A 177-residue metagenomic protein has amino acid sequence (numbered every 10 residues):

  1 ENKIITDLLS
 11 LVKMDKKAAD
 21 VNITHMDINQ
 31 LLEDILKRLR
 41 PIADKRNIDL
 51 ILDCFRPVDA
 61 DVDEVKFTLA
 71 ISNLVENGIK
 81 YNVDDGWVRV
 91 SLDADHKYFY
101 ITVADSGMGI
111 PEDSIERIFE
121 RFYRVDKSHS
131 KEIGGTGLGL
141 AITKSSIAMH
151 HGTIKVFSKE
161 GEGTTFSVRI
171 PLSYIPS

Functional and structural regions predicted by a protein language model:
N22-H25, D44-K45, D49-D59: Conserved catalytic submotifs in the C-terminal HATPase_c
G78-I79: Short helix-loop "hinge" at the ATP-lid/N-box region of the Bergerat-fold HATPase_c
D85-K97: Short beta-strand/loop element within the Bergerat-fold HATPase_c
D105: Acidic ATP/Mg2+-coordinating residue in the GHKL
I110-R124: Short conserved segment of the HATPase_c
G134, G139, T143: Short alpha-helical Gxxx[C/S/T] motif in the catalytic ATP-binding
H151-T153: Conserved glycine-rich
